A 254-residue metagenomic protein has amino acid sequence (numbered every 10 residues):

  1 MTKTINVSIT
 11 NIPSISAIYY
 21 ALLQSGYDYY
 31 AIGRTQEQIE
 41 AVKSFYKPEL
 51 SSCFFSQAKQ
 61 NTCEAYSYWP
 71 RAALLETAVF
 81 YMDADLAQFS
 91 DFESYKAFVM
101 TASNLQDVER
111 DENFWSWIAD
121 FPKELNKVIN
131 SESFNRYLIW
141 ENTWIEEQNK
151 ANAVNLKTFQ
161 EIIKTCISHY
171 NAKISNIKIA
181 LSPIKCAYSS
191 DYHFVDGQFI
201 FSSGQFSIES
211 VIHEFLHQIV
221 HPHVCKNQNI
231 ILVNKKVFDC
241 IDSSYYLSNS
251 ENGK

Functional and structural regions predicted by a protein language model:
M1-Y95, K254: N-terminal mature-domain "stem" immediately C-terminal to a signal peptide or N-terminal signal-anchor/transmembrane
I9-S14, A153-Q160, F206, S210: Soluble non-cytosolic domains of exported or imported proteins
S52-F159: Long, mid-chain structured domain cores
S133-Y192: Auxiliary, metal-adjacent structural segments of Zn-dependent hydrolase domains
F194-V195, F206: Extended amphipathic alpha-helical segments with heptad-repeat/coiled-coil character used for oligomerization, fusion
S203: Aromatic/basic-lined ligand-recognition segments that form π-stacking hydrophobic pockets flanked by Lys/Arg to engage
F206-N229: Active-site recognition of the HExxH zinc-binding catalytic motif
P222-S250: Post-HEXXH active-site segment of zinc metalloproteases
